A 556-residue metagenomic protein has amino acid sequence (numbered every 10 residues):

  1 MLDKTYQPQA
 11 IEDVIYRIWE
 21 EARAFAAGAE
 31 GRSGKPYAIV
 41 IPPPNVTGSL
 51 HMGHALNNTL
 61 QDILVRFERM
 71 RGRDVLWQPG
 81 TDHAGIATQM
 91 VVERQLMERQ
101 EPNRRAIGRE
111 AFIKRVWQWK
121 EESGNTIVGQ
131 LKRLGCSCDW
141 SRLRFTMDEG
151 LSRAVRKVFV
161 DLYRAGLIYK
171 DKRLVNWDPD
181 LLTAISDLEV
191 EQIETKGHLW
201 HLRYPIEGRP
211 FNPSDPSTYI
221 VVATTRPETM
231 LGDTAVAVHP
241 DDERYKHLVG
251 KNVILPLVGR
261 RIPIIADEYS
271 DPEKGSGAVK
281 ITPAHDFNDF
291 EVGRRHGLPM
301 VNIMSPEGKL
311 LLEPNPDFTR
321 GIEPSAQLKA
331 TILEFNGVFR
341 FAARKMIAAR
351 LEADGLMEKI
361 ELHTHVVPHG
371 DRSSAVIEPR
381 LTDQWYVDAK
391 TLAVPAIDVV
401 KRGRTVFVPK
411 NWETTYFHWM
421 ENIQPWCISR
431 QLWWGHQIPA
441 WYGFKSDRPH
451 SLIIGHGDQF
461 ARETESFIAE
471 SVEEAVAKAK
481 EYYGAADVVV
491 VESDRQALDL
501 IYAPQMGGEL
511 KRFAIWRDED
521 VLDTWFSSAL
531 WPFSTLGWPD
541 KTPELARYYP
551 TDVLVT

Functional and structural regions predicted by a protein language model:
M1-V40, V92-E93, M97, V116-Q130 (+3 more regions): Conserved oxyanion/phosphate-binding beta-strand-loop segments in alpha/beta enzyme cores
T5, I18-A22, E93-D215, Y219 (+4 more regions): Residue patterns forming the tRNA-binding/recognition surfaces of aminoacyl-tRNA synthetases and related DALR
G28-V92, T146, V155, V222-T225 (+5 more regions): N-terminal catalytic cores of NTP/NDP-binding nucleotidyl/phosphoryl-transfer enzymes
S49, G53-A55, G80, I220-V238 (+6 more regions): Conserved phosphate/anionic-ligand binding catalytic regions in large, soluble enzymes, centered on
L56-T59, E334-A342, A497, I501 (+1 more regions): Aromatic- and glycine-enriched glycan-recognition loops and surfaces that form the carbohydrate-binding subsites
V65, G72-A84, P227, D233-L255 (+2 more regions): Carboxylate/His-rich catalytic cores and anion/metal-binding grooves
H198-S217, V221-T225, P240-D241, V249 (+2 more regions): Conserved mixed alpha/beta core segments that line enzyme active sites in large multi-domain catalysts
I206, E268, P299-G308, L432-W434 (+2 more regions): Alpha-helical recognition segments enriched in aromatics with Gly/Pro capping that present substrate-recognition
